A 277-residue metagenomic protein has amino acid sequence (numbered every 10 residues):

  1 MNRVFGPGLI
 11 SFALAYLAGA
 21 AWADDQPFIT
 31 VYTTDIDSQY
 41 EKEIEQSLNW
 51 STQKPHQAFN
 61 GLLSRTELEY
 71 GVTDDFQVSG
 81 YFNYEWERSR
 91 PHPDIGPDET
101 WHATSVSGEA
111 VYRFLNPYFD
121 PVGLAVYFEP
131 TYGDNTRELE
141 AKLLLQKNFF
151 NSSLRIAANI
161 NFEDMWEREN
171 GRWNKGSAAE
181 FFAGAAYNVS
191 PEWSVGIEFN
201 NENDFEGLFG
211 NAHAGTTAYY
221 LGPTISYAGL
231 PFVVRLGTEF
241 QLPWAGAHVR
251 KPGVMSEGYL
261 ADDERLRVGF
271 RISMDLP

Functional and structural regions predicted by a protein language model:
M1-F28, P277: Cleavable N-terminal export/targeting peptides
W22-P277: Transmembrane beta-barrel domains of Gram-negative outer membranes and organellar outer membranes
